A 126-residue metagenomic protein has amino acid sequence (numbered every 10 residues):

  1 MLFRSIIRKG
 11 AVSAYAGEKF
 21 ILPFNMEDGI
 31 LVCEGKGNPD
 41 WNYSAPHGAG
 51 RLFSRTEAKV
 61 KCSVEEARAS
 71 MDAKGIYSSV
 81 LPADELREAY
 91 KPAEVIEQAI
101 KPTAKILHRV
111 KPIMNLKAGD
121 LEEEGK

Functional and structural regions predicted by a protein language model:
M1-K126: Domain-length cofactor-binding catalytic modules of enzymes
